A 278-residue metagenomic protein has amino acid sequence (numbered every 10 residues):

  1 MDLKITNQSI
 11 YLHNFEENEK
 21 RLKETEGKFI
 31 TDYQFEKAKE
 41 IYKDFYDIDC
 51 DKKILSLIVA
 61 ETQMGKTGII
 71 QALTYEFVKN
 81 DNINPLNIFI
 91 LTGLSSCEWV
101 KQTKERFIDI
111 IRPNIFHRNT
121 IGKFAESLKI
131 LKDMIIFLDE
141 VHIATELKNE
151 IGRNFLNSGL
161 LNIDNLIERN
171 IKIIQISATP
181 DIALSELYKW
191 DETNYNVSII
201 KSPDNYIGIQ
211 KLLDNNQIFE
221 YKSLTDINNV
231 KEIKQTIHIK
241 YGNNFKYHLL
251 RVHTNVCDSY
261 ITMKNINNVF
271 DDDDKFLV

Functional and structural regions predicted by a protein language model:
I10-V59: Conserved pre-motif I regulatory segment
T62, K66-T74, P85-I108, I182-L184 (+1 more regions): Conserved Walker A/P-loop ATP-binding site and its immediately adjacent core in helicase/helicase-like ATPase domains
L86-N87, L91-T92, I111-N119, L249 (+1 more regions): Conserved RecA-like helicase motor-core motifs
L94-S95, H117-I121, E140, Q175-D181 (+1 more regions): A short beta-strand-to-loop transition that corresponds to the Sensor-1 phosphate-sensing loop of AAA+ P-loop ATPases
S96-H117, W190-Y195: Conserved helix-turn-beta segment of the N-terminal RecA-like "Helicase ATP-binding" lobe in SF1/SF2 helicases
R106-N165, V278: Conserved RecA-like ASCE ATPase "motif II neighborhood" in helicase/translocase motors
L147-N205: Post-DEXD/H (motif II) to motif III coupling segment of the RecA-like Helicase ATP-binding lobe
S185-K264: Conserved interdomain linker/interface between the two RecA-like ATPase lobes of SF2 helicase motors
